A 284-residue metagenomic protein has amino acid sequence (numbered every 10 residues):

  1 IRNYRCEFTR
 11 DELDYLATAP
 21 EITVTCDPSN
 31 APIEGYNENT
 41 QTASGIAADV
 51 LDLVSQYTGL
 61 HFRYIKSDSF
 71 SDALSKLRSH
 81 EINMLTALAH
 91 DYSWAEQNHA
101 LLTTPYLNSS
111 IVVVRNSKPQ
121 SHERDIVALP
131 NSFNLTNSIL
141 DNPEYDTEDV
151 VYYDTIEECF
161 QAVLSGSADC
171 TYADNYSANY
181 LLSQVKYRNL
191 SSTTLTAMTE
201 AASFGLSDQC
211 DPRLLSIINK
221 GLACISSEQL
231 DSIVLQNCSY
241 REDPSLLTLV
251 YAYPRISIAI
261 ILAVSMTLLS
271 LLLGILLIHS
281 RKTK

Functional and structural regions predicted by a protein language model:
I1-Y15, A48-Y57, S117-T136, L140-D141 (+2 more regions): Extended ligand-binding regions for polar small-molecule ligands
N3-E96, N142, D149-Y153, E158-Q161 (+1 more regions): Extracytoplasmic small-molecule ligand-binding "clamshell" domains of the periplasmic binding protein/Venus flytrap
C6-F8, N98, K118-P119, D141-Y145 (+3 more regions): Inter-domain helical "communication" segments and dimerization helices that couple sensory or membrane-embedded modules
T42-I46, I65-S69, P105, V127-N131 (+4 more regions): Extracytoplasmic/periplasmic, Sec-exported soluble proteins
A48, D52, Q56, H61-E123 (+4 more regions): Acidic, polar ligand-binding/catalytic clefts
S55-L60, R78, I82, E144 (+3 more regions): Sec-exported extracytoplasmic/periplasmic mature domains
H122-D125, N142-E144, C159-S167, K186: A "functional boundary" signal
L246-K284: Alpha-helical transmembrane signal-anchor helices
